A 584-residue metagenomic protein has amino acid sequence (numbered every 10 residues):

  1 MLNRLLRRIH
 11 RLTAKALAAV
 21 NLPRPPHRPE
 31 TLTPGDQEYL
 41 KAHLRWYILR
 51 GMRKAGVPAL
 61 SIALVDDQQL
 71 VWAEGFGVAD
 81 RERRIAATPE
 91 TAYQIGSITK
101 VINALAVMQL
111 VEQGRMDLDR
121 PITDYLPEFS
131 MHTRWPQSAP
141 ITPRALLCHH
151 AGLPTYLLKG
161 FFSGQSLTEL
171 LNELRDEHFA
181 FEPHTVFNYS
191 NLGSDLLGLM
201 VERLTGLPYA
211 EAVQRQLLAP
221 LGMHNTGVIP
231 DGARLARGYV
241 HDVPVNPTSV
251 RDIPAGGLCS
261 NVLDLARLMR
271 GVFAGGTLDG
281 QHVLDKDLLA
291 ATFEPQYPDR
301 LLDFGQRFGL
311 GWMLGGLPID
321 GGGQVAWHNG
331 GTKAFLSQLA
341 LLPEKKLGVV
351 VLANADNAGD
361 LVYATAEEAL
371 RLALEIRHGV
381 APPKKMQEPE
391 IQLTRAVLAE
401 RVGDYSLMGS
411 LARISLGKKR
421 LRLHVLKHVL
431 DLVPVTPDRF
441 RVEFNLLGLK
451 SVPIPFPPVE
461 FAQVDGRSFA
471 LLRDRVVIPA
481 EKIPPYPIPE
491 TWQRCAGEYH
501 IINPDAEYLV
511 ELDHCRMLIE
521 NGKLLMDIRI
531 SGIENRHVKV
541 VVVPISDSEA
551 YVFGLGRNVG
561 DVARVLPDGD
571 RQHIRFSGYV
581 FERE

Functional and structural regions predicted by a protein language model:
L2-E74, E202-L207, E211-R215, A219 (+4 more regions): Catalytic loop of the DD-peptidase/beta-lactamase superfamily, centered on the K-T-G motif and neighboring
T31-Q37, A92, M131-R134, L157-G160 (+4 more regions): Second-shell loop/turn segments in exported
T33-I95, R115-D117, D124, E128-P136 (+1 more regions): Short, conserved catalytic-motif segment at the N-terminal edge
A59, Q94-I98, L110-P154, D176-H178 (+5 more regions): Active-site helix/loop module of the DD-peptidase/beta-lactamase fold, centered on the serine-lysine SxxK catalytic
A73-F76, Y156-F161, Q214, V228-G232 (+1 more regions): Short, solvent-exposed loop/turn and secondary-structure capping segments
S97-I98, N188-N191: Catalytic nucleophile serine of serine hydrolases, specifically the conserved "nucleophile elbow" pentapeptide
N103-A104, G193-G198, A266: Well-ordered alpha-helical segments within folded domains of soluble proteins
T168-A180, Y239-V250, I319-G321: The feature captures the short pre-catalytic strand/loop hairpin that immediately precedes and shapes the active-site
